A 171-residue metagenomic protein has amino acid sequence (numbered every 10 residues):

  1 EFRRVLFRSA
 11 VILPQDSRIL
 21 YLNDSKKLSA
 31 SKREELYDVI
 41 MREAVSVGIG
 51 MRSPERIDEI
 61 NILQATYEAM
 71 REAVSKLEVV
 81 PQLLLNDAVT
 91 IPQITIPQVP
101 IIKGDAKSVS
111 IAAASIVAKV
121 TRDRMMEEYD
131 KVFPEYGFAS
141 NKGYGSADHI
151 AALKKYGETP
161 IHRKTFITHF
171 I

Functional and structural regions predicted by a protein language model:
E1-I171: RNase H-like, Mg2+-dependent phosphodiesterase core, and more generally RNA phosphate-backbone-engaging helix-loop
